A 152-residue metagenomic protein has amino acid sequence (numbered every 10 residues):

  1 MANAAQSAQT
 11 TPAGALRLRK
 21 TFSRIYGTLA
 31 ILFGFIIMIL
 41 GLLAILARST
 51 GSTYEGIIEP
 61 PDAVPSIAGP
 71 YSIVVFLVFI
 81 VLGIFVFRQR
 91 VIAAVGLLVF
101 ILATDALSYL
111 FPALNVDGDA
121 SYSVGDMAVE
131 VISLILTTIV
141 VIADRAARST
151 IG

Functional and structural regions predicted by a protein language model:
M1-L46, A143-I151: Cytosolic juxtamembrane helix and N-cap/initiation of the first transmembrane helix
T10-I25, E59-S66, F85-I92, D117-V124: Juxtamembrane loop-transmembrane helix junctions in multi-pass integral membrane proteins, especially the extracellular
L29-P70: Hydrophobic transmembrane helix segments
F33-L40, F100-F111: Aromatic-anchored segments of alpha-helical transmembrane domains
S66-I80: Generic alpha-helical transmembrane segments
L77-V78, E130-V141: Hydrophobic cores of alpha-helical transmembrane segments in multi-pass inner/ER membrane proteins, independent
V78-D105: Loop-to-transmembrane helix junctions at the membrane interface
T104-M127: Membrane-helix boundary connector in multi-pass membrane proteins
